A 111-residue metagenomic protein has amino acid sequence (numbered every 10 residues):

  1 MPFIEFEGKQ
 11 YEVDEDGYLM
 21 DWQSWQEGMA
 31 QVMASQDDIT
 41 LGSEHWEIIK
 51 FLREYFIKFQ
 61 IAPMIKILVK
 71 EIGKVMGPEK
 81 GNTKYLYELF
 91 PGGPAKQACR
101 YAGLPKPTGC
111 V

Functional and structural regions predicted by a protein language model:
E5-D37: N-terminal first-folded block
V13, I67, G73-V111: Helix-rich interaction surfaces within compact, conserved domain-sized segments that mediate assembly or partner
W22-M29, W46-E47, I61-M64, V75-P78: Short acidic alpha-helix initiation/capping motifs at coil-to-helix transition points, especially at protein N-termini
D38-I65, V69: Hydrophobic/aromatic-rich, well-ordered segments within soluble, folded domains that form packed cores
